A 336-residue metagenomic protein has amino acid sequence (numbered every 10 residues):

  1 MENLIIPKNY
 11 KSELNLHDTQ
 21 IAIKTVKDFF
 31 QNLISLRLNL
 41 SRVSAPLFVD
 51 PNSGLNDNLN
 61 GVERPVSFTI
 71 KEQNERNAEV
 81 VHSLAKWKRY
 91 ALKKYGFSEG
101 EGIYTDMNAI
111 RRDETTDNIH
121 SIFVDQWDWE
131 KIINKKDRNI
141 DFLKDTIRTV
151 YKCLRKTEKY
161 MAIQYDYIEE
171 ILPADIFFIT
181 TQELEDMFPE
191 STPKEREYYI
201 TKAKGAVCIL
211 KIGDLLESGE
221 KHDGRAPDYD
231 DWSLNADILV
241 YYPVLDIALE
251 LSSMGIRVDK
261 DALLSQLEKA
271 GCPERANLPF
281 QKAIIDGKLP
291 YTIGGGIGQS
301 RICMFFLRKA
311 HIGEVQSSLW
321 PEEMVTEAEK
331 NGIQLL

Functional and structural regions predicted by a protein language model:
E2-H120, D128-I132: Class II aminoacyl-tRNA synthetase-like tRNA-binding/catalytic domains
I21-T25, F29, R138-D145, T149 (+3 more regions): Generic recognition of stable, solvent-exposed alpha-helical segments in well-folded globular domains
I23-V26, F30-I34, F68, V80 (+7 more regions): Generic structural hydrophobic/aromatic packing signal, biased to beta-strands
I34-S41, V150-M161, A310: A generic secondary-structure signal for well-formed alpha-helical elements
L47-P51, D166-L172, P321-V325: A glycine-rich phosphate-binding loop feature that marks nucleotide/adenosyl-phosphate handling sites
F68-K71, K93-E99, I119-S121, E169 (+4 more regions): A general structural signal for short secondary-structure junctions and capping/turn motifs
T105-S191: Extended, charged alpha-beta segments that form solvent-exposed binding/catalytic grooves in nucleic-acid-handling
I110, T180-L336: A translation/RNA-centric and nucleic-acid-associated enzymatic feature enriched in Class II aminoacyl-tRNA synthetases
